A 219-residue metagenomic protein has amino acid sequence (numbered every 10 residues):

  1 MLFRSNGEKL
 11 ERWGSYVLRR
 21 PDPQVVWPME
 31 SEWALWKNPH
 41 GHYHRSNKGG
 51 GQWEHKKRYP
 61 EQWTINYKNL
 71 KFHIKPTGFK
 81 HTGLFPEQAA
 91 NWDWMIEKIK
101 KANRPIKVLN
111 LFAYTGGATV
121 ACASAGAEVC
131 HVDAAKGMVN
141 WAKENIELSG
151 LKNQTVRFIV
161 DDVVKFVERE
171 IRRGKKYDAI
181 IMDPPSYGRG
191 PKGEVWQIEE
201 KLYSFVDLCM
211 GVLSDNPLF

Functional and structural regions predicted by a protein language model:
N6-E11, L18-P86, D93: Non-catalytic substrate-recognition/targeting regions of SAM-dependent transferases
P86-R104: Conserved alpha-helix/loop element of class I SAM-dependent methyltransferases that forms part of the SAM/SAH-binding
R104-Y114: Conserved class I S-adenosyl-L-methionine
T115-V129: Conserved SAM-binding loop of SAM-dependent methyltransferases across substrates and taxa, primarily the Class I
A135-I181: S-adenosyl-L-methionine
K136-M138, V160-V164, Y177-L208: Mobile active-site "lid"/loop adjacent to the S-adenosyl-L-methionine
N216-F219: Conserved beta-strand signature within the Rossmann-like core of class I S-adenosyl-L-methionine
